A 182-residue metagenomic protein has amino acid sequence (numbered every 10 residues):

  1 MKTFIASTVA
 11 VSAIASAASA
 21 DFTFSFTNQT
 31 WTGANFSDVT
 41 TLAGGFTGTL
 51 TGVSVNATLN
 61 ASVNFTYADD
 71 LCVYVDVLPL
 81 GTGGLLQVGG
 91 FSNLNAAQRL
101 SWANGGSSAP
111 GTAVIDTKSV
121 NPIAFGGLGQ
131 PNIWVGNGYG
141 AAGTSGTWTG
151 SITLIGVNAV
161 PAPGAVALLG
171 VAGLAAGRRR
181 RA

Functional and structural regions predicted by a protein language model:
M1-F4, R178-A182: Positively charged n-region of N-terminal signal peptides that target proteins for export
F4-A13, L168-G173: Sec-dependent N-terminal signal peptides
I14-A20: Sec/Tat signal peptide C-region and signal peptidase I cleavage site
D21-A159: Mature extracellular "passenger" or substrate-interacting domains of secreted, surface-exposed proteins
P161-R178: A short, hydrophobic C-terminal helix/tail in secreted or cell-surface proteins
